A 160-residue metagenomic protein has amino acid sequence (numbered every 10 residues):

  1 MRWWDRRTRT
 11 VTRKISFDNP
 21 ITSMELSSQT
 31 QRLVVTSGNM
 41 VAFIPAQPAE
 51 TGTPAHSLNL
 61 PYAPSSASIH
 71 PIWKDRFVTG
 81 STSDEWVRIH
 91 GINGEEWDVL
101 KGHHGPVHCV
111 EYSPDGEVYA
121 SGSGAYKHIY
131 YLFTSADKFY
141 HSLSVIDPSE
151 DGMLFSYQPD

Functional and structural regions predicted by a protein language model:
M1-D5, V41-Q47, V87-G91, H128-F133 (+2 more regions): WD40-repeat beta-propellers
M1-I44: Solenoidal tandem-repeat scaffolds enriched in leucines and small polar residues
R9, A49-G52, G94-E95, A136 (+1 more regions): Short coil/turn linkers that define WD40 beta-propeller blade boundaries
T10-I15, G52-L58, E95-L100: A short beta-strand motif characteristic of beta-propeller blades
I15-I21, L58-P64, K101-V107: WD40/WD-repeat beta-propeller blade N-cap
N19, M24-T30, S68-D75, G80 (+1 more regions): Loop/turn segments within WD40 beta-propeller blades
T36-N39, T79-S83, S121-A125, P148-D151: Conserved strand-to-loop turn within each blade of WD40 beta-propeller repeats
S83, V87-Y131, A136: Ankyrin-repeat and related helical/solenoid repeat scaffolds used for protein-protein interactions
